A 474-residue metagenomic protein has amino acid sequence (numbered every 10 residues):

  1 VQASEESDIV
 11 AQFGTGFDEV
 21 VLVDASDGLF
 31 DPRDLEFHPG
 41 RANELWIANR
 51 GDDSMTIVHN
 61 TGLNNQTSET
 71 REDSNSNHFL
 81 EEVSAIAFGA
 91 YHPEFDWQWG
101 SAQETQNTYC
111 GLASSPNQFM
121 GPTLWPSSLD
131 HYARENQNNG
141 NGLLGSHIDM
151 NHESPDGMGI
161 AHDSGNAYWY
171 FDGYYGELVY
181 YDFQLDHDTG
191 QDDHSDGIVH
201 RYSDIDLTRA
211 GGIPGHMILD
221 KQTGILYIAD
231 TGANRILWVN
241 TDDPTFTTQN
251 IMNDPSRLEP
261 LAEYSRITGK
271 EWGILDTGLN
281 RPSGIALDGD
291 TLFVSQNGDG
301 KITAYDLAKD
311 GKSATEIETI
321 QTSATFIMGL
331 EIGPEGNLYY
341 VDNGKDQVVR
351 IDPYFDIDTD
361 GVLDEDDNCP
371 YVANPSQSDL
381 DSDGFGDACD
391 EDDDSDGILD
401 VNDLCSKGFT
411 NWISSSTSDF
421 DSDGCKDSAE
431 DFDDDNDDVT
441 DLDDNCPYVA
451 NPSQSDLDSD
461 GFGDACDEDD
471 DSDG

Functional and structural regions predicted by a protein language model:
S4-L29, N141-G145, Y264-W272: A short helix->beta-strand "capping" segment at the edge of beta-propeller domains
S26-N43, S76-D96, S146-A167, R201-G224 (+2 more regions): Beta-rich, blade/repeat-based domains predominating in secreted/periplasmic proteins but also intracellular
G40, A48-G51, N60, Y91 (+10 more regions): Short loop/turn segments immediately following the C-termini of beta-strands
N43-A48, E94-A102, A167-F171, I225-I228 (+4 more regions): Conserved beta-propeller blade signature
I57-Q66, W125-N138, Y181-H194, W238-P260 (+2 more regions): Short loop/turn segments immediately following beta-strands, especially the blade-tip and inter-blade linker loops
S101-P122, Y180-Y181, F246-T248: Short, conserved, GDST-rich strand-edge loop motifs in beta-rich repeat architectures
T325-F355: Blade-level signature of beta-propeller repeat domains, shared across WD40, Kelch, NHL, RCC1 and BNR/Asp-box propellers
Y354-G474: Extracellular calcium-associated, cysteine-rich motifs in secreted modular proteins
